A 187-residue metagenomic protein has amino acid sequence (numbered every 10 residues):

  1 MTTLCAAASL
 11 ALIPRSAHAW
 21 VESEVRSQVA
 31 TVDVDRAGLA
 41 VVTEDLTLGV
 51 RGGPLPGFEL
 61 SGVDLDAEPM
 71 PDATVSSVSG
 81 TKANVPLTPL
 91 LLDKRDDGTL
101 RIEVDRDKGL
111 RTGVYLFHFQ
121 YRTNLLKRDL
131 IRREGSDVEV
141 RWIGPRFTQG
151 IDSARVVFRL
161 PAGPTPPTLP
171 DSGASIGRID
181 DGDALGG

Functional and structural regions predicted by a protein language model:
T2-A11: Bacterial N-terminal signal peptides
P14-G187: Lumenal/extracellular ectodomains and adaptor appendage modules of the eukaryotic vesicle/secretory system
